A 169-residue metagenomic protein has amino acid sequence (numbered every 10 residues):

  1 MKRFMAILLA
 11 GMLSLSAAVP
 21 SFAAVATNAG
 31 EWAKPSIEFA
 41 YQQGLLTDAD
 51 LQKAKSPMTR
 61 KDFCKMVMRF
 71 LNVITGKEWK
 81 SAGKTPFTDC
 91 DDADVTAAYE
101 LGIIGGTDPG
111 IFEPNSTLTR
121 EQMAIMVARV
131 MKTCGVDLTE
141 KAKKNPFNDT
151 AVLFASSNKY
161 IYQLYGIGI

Functional and structural regions predicted by a protein language model:
K2-K34, Q42-D94, L101-E121, V127-N158: Feature responds to low-complexity, polar/acidic, surface-exposed segments characteristic of secreted/exported proteins
F39-A40, A98, L164: PEST-like intrinsically disordered low-complexity regions enriched in serine, proline, threonine and acidic/polar
K159-I169: Short, intrinsically disordered, charge-balanced linker/junction segments flanking boundaries in proteins
